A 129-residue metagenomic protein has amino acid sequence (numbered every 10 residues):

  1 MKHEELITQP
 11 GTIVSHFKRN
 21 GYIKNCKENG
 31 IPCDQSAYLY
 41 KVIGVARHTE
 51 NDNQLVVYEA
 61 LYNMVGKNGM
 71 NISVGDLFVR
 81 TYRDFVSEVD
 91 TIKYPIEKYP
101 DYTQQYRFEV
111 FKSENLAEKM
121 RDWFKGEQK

Functional and structural regions predicted by a protein language model:
M1-K129: Mixed-charge, low-complexity intrinsically disordered regions
